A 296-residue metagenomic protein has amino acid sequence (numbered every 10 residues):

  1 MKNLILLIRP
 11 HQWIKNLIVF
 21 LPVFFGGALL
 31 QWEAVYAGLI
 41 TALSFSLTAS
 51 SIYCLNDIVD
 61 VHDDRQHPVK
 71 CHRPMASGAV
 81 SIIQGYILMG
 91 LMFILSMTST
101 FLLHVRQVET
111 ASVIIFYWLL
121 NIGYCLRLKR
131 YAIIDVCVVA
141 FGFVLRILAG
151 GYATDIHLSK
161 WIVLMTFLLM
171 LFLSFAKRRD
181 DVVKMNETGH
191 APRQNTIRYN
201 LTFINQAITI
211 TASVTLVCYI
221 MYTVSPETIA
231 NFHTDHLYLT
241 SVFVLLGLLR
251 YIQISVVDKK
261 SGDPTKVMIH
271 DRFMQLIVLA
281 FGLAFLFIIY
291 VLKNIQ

Functional and structural regions predicted by a protein language model:
M1-P68, G78-L91: Topogenic membrane-insertion module of multi-pass membrane proteins
K2-I5, Q12, L126, V144-Q296: C-terminal membrane-associated helical module and adjoining short loops/tails
I5, V35-L39, L43, Y86-G90 (+5 more regions): Hydrophobic alpha-helical transmembrane segments
K15-Y36, L126-L158: Long, highly hydrophobic alpha-helical transmembrane signal-anchor segments
L17-L21, L39-S50, I87-T98, L102 (+10 more regions): Generic alpha-helical transmembrane segments of integral inner-membrane proteins, especially permease/transport modules
T48-A76, I134, F175-V183, L249-R250: Acidic (Asp/Glu-rich) catalytic motifs at the cytosolic membrane interface
V61, Q66-S112, K160-L171, Q206-L216 (+1 more regions): Multi-pass membrane catalytic core of lipid/isoprenoid biosynthesis enzymes
G85-C125, K129, V217-L245, L249: Transmembrane helix-loop-helix
